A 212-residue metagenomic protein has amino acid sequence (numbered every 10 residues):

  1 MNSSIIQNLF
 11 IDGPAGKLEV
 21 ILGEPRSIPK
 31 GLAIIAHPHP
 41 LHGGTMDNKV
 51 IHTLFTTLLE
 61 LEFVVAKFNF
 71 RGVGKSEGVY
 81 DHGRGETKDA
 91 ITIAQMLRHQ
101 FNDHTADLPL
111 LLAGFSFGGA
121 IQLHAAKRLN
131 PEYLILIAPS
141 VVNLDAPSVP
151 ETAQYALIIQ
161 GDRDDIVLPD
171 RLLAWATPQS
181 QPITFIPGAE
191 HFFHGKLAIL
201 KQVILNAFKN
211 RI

Functional and structural regions predicted by a protein language model:
M1-L9: A domain-start/cap signature at the N-terminus of enzymes
I11-G13, K17-T105: Serine-hydrolase catalytic machinery in alpha/beta-hydrolase-like enzymes
K88-Q154: Primarily recognizes the serine-hydrolase "nucleophile elbow" in alpha/beta-hydrolase and SGNH/GDSL folds
M96-L97, V203-R211: C-terminal alpha-helix
T152-Q160, D164: Short beta-strand/loop motif that positions the catalytic acidic residue of the alpha/beta-hydrolase fold
D162-V167, H191-F192: Acidic catalytic loop of the alpha/beta-hydrolase fold
V167-A176: Short alpha-helix in the alpha/beta-hydrolase fold that links the catalytic acid
A189-K201: Catalytic histidine-centered segment of alpha/beta-hydrolase-like enzymes
